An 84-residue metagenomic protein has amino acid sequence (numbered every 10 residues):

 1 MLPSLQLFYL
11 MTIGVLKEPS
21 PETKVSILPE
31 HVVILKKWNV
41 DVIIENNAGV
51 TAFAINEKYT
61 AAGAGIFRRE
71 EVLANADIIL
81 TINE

Functional and structural regions predicted by a protein language model:
L5, Y9-E84: An N-terminal-biased, well-structured beta-alpha scaffold segment characteristic of Rossmann-like dinucleotide-binding
